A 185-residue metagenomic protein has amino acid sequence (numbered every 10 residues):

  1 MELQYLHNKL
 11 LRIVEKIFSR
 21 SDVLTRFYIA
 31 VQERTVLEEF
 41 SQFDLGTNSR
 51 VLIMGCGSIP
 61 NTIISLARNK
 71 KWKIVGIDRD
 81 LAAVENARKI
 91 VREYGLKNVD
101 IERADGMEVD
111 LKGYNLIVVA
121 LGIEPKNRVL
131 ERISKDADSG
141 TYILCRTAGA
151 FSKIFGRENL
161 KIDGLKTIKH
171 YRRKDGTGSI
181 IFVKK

Functional and structural regions predicted by a protein language model:
M1-G46: S-adenosyl-L-methionine
N48-S58: Conserved class I S-adenosyl-L-methionine
S58-K70: Conserved SAM-binding loop of SAM-dependent methyltransferases across substrates and taxa, primarily the Class I
K73-D78: Conserved SAM-binding motif I beta-strand of class I
D80-A82: Conserved SAM/SAH-binding beta-strand->alpha-helix loop
A87-R88: Conserved SAM-binding loop
G140-S152: Conserved beta-strand signature within the Rossmann-like core of class I S-adenosyl-L-methionine
F151-K185: Active-site capping/gating segments
